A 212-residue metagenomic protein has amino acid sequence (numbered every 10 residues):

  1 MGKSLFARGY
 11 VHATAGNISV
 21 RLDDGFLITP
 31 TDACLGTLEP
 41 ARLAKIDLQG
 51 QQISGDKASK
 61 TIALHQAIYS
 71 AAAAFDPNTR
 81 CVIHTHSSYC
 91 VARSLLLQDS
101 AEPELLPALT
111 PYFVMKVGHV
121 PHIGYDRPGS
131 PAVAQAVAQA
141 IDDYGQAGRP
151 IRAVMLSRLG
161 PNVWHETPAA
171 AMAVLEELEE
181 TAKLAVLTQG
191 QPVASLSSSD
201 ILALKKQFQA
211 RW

Functional and structural regions predicted by a protein language model:
M1-W212: Glycine-rich flexible loops
